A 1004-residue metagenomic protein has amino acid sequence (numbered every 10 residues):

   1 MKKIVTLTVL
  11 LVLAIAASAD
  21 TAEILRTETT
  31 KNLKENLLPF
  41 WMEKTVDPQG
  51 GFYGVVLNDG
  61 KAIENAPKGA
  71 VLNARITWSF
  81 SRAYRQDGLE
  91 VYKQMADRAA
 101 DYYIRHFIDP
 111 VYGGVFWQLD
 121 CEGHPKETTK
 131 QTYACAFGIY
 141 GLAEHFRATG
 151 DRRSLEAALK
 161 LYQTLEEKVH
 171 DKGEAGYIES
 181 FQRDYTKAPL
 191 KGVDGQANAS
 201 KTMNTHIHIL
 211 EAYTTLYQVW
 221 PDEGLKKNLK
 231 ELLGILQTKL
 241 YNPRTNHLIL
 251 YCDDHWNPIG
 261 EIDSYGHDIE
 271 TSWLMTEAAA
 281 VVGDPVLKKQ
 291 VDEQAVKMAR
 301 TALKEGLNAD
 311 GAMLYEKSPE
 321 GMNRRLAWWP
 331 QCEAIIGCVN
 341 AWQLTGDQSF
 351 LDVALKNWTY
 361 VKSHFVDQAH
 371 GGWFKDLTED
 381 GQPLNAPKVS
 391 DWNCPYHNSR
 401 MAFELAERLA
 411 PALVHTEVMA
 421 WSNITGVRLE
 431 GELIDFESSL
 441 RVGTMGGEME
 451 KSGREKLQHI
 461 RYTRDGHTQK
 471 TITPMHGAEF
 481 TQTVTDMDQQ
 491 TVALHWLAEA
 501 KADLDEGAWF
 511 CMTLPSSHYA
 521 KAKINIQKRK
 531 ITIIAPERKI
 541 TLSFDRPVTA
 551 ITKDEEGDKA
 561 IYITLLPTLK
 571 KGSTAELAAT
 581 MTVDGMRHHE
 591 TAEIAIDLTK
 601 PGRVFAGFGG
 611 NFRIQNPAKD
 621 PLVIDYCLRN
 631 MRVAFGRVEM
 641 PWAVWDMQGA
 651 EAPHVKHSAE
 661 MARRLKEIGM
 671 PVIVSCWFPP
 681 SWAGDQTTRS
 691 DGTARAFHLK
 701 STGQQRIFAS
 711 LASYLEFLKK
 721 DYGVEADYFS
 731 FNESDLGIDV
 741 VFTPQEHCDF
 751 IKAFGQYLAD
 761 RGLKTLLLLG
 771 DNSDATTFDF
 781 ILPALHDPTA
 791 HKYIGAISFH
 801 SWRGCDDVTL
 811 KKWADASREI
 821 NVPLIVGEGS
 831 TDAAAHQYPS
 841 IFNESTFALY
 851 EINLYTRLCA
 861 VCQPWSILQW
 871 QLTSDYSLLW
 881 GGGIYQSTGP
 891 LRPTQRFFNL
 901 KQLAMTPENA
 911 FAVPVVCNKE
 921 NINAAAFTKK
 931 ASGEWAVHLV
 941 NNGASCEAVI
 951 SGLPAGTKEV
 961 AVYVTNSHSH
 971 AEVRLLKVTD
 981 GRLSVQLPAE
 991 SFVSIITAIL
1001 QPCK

Functional and structural regions predicted by a protein language model:
A19-V414: Glycan-recognition and catalytic cores of secretory/periplasmic carbohydrate-active enzymes
Y112-W117, D597, N630-H786: Substrate-binding cleft and catalytic face of glycoside hydrolase catalytic domains, especially the flexible beta-alpha
C332, V339, Q343-L344, C917-K958 (+1 more regions): Carbohydrate-binding surface patches
D376, V826-K901, P914-K919: Aromatic/acidic polysaccharide-binding cleft in carbohydrate-active enzymes
H415-P474, A478: Acidic-aromatic substrate-binding/catalytic surfaces of carbohydrate-active enzymes
H476, D503, A535-E593: Beta-strand-rich recognition/accessory modules
M487-Q527: Acidic (Asp/Glu-rich), glycine- and aromatic
V940-K1004: C-terminal beta-sandwich/jelly-roll accessory domains of carbohydrate-active enzymes
